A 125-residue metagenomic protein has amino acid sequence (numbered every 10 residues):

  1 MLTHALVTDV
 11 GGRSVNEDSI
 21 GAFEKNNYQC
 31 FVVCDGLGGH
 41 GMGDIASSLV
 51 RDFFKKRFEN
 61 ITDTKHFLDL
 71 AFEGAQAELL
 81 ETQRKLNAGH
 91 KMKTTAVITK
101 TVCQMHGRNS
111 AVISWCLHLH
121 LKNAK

Functional and structural regions predicted by a protein language model:
M1-K125: PP2C/PPM-type serine/threonine phosphatase catalytic domain
